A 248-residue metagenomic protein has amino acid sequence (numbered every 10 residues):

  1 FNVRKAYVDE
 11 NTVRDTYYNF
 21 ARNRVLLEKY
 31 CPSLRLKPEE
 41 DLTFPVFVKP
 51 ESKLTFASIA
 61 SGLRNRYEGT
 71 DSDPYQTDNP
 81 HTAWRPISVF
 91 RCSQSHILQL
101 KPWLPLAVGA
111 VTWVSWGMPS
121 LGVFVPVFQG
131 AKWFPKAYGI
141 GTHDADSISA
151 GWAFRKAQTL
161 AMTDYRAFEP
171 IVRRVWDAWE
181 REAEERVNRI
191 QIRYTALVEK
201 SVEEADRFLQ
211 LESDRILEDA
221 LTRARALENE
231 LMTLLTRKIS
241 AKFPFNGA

Functional and structural regions predicted by a protein language model:
F1-A248: C-terminus-biased signal that marks the final domain/tail of proteins
